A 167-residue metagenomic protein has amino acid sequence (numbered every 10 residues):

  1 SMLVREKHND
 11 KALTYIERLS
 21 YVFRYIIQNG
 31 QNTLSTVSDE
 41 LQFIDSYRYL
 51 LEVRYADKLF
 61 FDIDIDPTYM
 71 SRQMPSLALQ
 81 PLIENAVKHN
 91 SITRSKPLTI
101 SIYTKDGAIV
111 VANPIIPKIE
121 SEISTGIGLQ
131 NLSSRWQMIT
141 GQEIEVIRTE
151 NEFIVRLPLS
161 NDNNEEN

Functional and structural regions predicted by a protein language model:
S1-P158: Two-component histidine phosphotransfer core
D162-N167: C-terminal end segment of the histidine kinase catalytic
